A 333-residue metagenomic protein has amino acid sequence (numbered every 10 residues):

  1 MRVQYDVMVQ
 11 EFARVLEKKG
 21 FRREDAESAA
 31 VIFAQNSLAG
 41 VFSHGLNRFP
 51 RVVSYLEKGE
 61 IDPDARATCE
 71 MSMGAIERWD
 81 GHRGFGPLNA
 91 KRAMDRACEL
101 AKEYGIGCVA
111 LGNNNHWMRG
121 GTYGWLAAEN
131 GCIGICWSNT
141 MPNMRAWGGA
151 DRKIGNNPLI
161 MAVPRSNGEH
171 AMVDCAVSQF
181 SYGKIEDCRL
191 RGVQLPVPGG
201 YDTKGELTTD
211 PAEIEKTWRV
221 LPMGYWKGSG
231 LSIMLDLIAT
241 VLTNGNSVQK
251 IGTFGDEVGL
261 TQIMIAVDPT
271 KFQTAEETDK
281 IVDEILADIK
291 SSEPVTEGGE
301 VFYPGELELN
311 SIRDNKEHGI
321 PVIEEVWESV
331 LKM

Functional and structural regions predicted by a protein language model:
R2-V3, M8, K18, L242 (+1 more regions): Catalytic-core signal marking the mid-to-C-terminal active-site face
R2-V3, V9-A29, A34, F42-E60 (+3 more regions): Acidic, glycine/proline-rich low-complexity segments that act as flexible tails and inter-domain linkers
G45-L100: Active-site cofactor/substrate anionic-group-binding motifs, chiefly glycine- and Lys/Arg-rich phosphate-binding loops
I76-S166: A generic, well-ordered mixed alpha/beta core segment in the N-terminal half of proteins
M144-E213: Phosphate/diphosphate-binding glycine-rich loops and adjacent basic-rich segments that engage nucleotide
I154, P158-M161, A176, G230-N246 (+1 more regions): N-terminal nucleophile
L190-I251: Secondary-shell segments that build the walls of catalytic and ion/ligand-binding clefts
